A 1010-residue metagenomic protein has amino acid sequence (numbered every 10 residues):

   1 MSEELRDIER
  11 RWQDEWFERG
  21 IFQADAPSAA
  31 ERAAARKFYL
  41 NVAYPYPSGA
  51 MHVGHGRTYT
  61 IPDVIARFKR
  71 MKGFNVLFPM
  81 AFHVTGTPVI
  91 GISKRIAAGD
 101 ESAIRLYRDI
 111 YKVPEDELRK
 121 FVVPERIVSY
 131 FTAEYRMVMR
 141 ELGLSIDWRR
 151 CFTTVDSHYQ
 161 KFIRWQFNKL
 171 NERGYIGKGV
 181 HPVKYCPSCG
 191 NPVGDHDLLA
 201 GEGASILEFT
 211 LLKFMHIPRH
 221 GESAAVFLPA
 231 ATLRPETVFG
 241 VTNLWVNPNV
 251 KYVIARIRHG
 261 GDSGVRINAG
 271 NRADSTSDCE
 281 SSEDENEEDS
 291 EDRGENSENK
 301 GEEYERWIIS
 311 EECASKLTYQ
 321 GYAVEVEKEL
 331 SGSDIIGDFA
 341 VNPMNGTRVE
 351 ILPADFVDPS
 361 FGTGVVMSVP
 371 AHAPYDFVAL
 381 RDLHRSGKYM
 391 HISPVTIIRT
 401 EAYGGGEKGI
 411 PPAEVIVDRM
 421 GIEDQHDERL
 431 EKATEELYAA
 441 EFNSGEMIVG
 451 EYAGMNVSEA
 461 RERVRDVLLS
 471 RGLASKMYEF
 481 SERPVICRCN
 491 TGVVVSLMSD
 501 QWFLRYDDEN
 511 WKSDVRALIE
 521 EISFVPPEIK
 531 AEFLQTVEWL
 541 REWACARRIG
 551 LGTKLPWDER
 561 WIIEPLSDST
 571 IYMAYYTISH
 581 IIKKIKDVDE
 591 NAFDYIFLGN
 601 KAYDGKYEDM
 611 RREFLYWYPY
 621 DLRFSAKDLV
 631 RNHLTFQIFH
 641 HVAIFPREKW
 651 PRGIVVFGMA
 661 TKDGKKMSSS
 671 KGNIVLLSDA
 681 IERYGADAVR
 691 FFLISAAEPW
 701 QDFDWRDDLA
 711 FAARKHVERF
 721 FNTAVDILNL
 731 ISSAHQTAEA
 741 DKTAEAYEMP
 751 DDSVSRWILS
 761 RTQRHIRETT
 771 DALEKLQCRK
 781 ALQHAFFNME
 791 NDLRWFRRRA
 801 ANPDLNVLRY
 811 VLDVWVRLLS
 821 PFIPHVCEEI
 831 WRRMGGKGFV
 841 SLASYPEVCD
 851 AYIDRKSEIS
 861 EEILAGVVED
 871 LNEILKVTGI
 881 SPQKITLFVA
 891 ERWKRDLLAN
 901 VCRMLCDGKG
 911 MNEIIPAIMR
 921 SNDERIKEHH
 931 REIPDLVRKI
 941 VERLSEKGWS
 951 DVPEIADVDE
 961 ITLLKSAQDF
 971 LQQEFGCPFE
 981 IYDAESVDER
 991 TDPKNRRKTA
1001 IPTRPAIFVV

Functional and structural regions predicted by a protein language model:
M1-V53, R70, V76, N268 (+14 more regions): Non-catalytic terminal extensions that flank enzyme cores
S2, R10-R11, E15-R19, K94-F239 (+12 more regions): Residue patterns forming the tRNA-binding/recognition surfaces of aminoacyl-tRNA synthetases and related DALR
P27-S93, T154, I163, A230-L233 (+4 more regions): N-terminal catalytic cores of NTP/NDP-binding nucleotidyl/phosphoryl-transfer enzymes
H83, A200-E202, K742-T770, Q783-F787 (+2 more regions): Acidic, turn-prone loop/beta-hairpin segments
E134-Y135, F162, C489-G492, L540-C545 (+4 more regions): Core structural elements
A231, V341-P359, P370, L534-Q701: Alpha-helical recognition segments enriched in aromatics with Gly/Pro capping that present substrate-recognition
P235-L244, V250-G261, K300-V365: Protease-associated
F711, G838-V1010: C-terminal low-complexity, glycine/proline- and small-hydrophobic-enriched intrinsically disordered tails that act as
